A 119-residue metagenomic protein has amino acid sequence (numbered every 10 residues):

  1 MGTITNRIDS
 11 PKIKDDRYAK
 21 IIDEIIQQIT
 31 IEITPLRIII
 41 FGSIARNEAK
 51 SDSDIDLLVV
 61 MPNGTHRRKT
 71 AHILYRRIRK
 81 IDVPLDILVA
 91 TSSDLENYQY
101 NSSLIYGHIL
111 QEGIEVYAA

Functional and structural regions predicted by a protein language model:
M1-L36, A45-S51, P62-A119: Catalytic core of pol beta-like nucleotidyltransferases
S53-I55: Short, conserved active-site loops that position catalytic residues or coordinate cofactors/metal ions across diverse
L58-V60: Short hydrophobic/aromatic beta-strand micro-patches that form the beta-sheet surface supporting nucleotide- or nucleic
